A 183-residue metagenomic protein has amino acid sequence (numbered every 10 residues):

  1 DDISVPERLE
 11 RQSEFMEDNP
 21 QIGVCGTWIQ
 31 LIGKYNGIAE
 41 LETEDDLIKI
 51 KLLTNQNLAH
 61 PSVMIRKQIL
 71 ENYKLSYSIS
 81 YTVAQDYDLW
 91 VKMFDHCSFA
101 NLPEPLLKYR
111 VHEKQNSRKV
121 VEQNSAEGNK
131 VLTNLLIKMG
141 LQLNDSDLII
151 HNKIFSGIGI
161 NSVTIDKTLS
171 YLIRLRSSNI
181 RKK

Functional and structural regions predicted by a protein language model:
D1, E14, D18-Q21, I69-L70 (+1 more regions): Short, intrinsically disordered, charge-balanced linker/junction segments flanking boundaries in proteins
D1, T133-M139, I154-K183: Membrane-interface aromatic/basic loop that binds lipid-linked glycans or pyrophosphate carriers, typified by
E7-A39: Conserved donor NDP-sugar-binding/catalytic core segment of glycosyltransferases
E10, A126-K130, I173: Generic alpha-helical structural signal
T27, L41-D147, F155: Conserved nucleotide-sugar donor-binding catalytic segment
